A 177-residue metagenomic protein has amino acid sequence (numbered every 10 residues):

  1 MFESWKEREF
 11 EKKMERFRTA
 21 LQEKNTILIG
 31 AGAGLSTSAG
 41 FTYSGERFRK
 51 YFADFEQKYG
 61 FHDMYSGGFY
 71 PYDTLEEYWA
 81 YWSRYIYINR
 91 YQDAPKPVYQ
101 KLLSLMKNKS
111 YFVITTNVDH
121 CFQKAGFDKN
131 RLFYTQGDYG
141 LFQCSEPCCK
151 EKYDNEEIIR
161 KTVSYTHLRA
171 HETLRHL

Functional and structural regions predicted by a protein language model:
M1-R175: Conserved catalytic core of sirtuin-type NAD+-dependent deacylases
